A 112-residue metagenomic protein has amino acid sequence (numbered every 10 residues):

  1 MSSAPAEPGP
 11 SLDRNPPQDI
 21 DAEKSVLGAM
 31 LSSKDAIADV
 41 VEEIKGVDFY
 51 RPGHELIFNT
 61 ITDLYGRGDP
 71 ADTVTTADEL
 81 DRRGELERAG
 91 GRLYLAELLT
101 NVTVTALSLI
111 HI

Functional and structural regions predicted by a protein language model:
M1-I110: Noncatalytic partner-interaction/assembly domains of nucleic-acid and motor enzyme complexes, especially the accessory
